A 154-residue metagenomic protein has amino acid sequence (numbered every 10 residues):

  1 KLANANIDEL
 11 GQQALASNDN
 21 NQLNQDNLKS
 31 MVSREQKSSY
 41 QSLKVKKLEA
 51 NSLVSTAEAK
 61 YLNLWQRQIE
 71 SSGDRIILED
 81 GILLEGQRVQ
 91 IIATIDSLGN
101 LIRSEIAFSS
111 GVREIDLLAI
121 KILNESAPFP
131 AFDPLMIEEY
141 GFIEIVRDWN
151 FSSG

Functional and structural regions predicted by a protein language model:
K1-S17: Short amphipathic alpha-helical segments with a strong bias for extreme N-terminal helices that act as topogenic signals
N4, L62-Q66, E70, D116 (+1 more regions): Extracytoplasmic/secreted envelope proteins and their assembly/folding machinery, especially bacterial periplasmic
L15-E49, R67-G73, D96-F108, I120-G154: Conserved "boundary/linchpin" sites in short secondary-structure elements
L48-A59: A short, highly charged nucleic-acid-interacting micro-segment common to nuclease and nuclease-linked defense proteins
I77-I82, P134-L135: Surface-exposed patches in mature extracellular/periplasmic domains of secreted proteins
L84-V89: Short, small/polar residue-rich loop motifs at catalytic or cofactor-binding pockets
F108-E114: A short acidic/small-residue loop/turn micro-motif
